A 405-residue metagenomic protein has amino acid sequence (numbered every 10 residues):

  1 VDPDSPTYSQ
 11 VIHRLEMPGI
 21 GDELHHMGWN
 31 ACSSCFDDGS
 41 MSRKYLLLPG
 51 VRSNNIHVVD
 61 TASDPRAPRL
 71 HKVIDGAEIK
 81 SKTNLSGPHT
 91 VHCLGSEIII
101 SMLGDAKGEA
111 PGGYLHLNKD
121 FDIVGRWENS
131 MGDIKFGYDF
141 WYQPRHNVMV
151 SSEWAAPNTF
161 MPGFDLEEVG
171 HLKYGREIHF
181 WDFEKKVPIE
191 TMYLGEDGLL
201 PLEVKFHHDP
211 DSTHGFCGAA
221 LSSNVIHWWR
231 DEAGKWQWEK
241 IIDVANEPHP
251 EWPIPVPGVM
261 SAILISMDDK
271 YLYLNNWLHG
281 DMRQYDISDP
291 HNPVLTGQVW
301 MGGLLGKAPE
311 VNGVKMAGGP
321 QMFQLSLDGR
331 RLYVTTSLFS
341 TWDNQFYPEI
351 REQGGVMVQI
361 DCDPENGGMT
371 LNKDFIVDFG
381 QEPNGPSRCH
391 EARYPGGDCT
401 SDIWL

Functional and structural regions predicted by a protein language model:
V1-M41, L47-D75, E109-A110, N118-F121: Beta-propeller domains
D2-T7, V58-P68, D120-F121, F180-K186 (+4 more regions): Short loop/turn segments immediately following beta-strands, especially the blade-tip and inter-blade linker loops
I12-W29, H71-N84, W127-K135, P188-L199 (+3 more regions): Surface-exposed loop and turn segments in beta-propeller and other repeat-based domains that flank or scaffold
E23-R43, N84-L94, W141-N147, E203-D211 (+3 more regions): Structural signature of eukaryotic scaffold interfaces centered on beta-propeller domains
D38-K44, L48, S101-A110, S152-K173 (+3 more regions): Short, conserved, GDST-rich strand-edge loop motifs in beta-rich repeat architectures
T61-P144: Asp-box/WD-like beta-propeller blade repeats and closely related beta-sheet repeat scaffolds
S130-G137, W141-P290: Beta-propeller domains
F323-L405: Blade-level signature of beta-propeller repeat domains, shared across WD40, Kelch, NHL, RCC1 and BNR/Asp-box propellers
